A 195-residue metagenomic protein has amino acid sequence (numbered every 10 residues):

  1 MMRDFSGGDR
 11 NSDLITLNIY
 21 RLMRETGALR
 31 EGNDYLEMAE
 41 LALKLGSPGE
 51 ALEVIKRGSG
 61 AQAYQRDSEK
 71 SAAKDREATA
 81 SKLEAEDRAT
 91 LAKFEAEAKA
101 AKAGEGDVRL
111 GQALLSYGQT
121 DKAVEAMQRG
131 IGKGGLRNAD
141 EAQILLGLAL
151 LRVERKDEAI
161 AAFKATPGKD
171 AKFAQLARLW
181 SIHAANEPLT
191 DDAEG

Functional and structural regions predicted by a protein language model:
M1, S12-T16, L29-E37, S47-P48 (+4 more regions): Generic helix N-cap/helix-start motif at coil->alpha-helix transitions
M1-F5, I19, E37-A42, L110 (+2 more regions): Structural register within alpha-helical repeat arrays
D4-R30, S47-G49, R76-A98, L151-A161 (+1 more regions): Alpha-helical linker/edge segments of TPR/alpha-solenoid repeat scaffolds and analogous pre-/post-domain helices
G7-G8, R21-R30, L43-L45, K56-Q65 (+3 more regions): Solenoid-like repeat scaffolds
G32-D34, E40, K44-D87: Long, contiguous interaction/recruitment modules in multidomain scaffold/adaptor proteins
Y35-E40, A51-I55, V124, I160 (+1 more regions): Extracytoplasmic/secreted envelope proteins and their assembly/folding machinery, especially bacterial periplasmic
R66-L110, E125-A126: Flexible internal linker/loop segments at domain or repeat junctions
A103-G195: C-terminal soluble interaction/assembly domains
